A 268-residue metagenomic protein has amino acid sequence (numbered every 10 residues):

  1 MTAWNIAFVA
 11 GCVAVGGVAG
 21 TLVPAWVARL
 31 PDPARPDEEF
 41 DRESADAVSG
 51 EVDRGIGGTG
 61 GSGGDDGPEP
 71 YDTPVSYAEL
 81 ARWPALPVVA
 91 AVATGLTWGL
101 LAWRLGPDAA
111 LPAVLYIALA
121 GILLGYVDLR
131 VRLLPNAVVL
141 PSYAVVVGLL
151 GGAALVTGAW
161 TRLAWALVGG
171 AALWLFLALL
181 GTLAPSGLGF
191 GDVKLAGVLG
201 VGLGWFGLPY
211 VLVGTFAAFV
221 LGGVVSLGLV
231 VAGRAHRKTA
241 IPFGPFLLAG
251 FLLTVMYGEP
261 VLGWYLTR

Functional and structural regions predicted by a protein language model:
M1-R268: A membrane-topology feature that recognizes alpha-helical transmembrane segments and their immediate juxtamembrane
